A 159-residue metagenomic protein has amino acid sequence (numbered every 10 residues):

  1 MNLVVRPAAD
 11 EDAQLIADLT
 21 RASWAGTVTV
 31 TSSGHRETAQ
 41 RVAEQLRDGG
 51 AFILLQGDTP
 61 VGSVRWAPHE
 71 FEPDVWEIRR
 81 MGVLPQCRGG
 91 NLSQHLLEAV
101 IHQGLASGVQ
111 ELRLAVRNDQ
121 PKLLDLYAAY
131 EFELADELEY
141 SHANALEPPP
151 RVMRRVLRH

Functional and structural regions predicted by a protein language model:
L3, P7-Q86, Q94-A99, Q103 (+3 more regions): Acetyl-CoA-dependent GNAT
P73, N91, K122: Residues that form or flank phosphate/diphosphate-binding pockets in enzymes that use nucleotide phosphates
L84-G90, N118-D119: Active-site acidic-Proline motif in GNAT/NAT acetyltransferases
Q110-R113, R117-L124, A128-E133, E137-H159: C-terminal "cap" of GNAT-fold acetyltransferases
